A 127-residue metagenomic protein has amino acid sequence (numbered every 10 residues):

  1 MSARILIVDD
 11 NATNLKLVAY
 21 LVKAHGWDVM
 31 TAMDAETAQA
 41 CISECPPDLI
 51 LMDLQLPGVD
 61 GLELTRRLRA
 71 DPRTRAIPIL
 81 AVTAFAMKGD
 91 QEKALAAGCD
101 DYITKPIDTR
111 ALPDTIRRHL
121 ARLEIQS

Functional and structural regions predicted by a protein language model:
L15, P57, R75, M87 (+1 more regions): The feature encodes the CheY-like receiver
K16-A24: Charged docking surfaces used in two-component/phosphorelay signaling
T31-L49: Acidic, metal-coordinating helix/loop segments flanking the phosphotransfer/catalytic sites of two-component signaling
D53, T83: Active-site residues of response regulator receiver
I107-I116: C-terminal output helix
